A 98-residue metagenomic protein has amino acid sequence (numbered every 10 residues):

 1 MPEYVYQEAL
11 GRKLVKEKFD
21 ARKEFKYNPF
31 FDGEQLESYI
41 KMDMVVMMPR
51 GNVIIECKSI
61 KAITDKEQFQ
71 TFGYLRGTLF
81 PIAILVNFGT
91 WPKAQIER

Functional and structural regions predicted by a protein language model:
P2-N52, W91-E97: Active-site metal-binding core of divalent-cation-utilizing nuclease and nuclease-like domains
C57-R98: Nucleic-acid nuclease catalytic cores
